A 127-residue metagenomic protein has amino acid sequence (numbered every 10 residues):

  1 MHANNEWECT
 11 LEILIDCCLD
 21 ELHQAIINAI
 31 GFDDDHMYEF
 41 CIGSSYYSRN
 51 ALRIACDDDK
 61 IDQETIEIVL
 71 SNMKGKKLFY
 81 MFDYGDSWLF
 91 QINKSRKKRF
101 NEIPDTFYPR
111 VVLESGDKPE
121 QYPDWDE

Functional and structural regions predicted by a protein language model:
M1-E127: Short linear regulatory motifs enriched in tryptophan with gly/pro/ser
